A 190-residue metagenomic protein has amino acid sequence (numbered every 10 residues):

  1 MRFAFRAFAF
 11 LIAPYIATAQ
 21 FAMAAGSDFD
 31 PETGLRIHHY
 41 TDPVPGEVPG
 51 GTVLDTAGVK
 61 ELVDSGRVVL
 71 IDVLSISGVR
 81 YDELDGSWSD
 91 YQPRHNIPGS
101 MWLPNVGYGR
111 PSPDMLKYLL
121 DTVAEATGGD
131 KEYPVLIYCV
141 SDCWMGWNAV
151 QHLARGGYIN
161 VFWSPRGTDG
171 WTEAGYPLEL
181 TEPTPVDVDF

Functional and structural regions predicted by a protein language model:
M1-R6: Positively charged n-region of N-terminal signal peptides that target proteins for export
A7-A19: Bacterial N-terminal signal peptides
Q20-T56, L62-S65, R80-L136, S141-F190: Rhodanese-like catalytic fold shared by cysteine-dependent sulfurtransferases and DSP/PTP-type phosphatases
V59, R67-L74: Short hydrophobic beta-strand that contains or immediately precedes a catalytic carboxylate
S77: Glycine-rich nucleotide phosphate-binding loop and flanking beta-alpha elements of Rossmann-like dinucleotide-binding
